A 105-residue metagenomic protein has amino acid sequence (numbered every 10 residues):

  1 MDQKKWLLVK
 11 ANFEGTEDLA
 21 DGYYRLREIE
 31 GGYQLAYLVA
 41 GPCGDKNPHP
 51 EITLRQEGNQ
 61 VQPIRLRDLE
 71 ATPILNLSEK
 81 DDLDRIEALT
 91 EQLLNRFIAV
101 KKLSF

Functional and structural regions predicted by a protein language model:
M1-G41: Negatively charged, low-complexity tracts enriched in Asp/Glu with abundant Ser/Thr
L19-G22, K46-I52: Short, surface-exposed coil-to-beta transition loops
L26-E30, R55-Q62: A short, structured loop/turn motif at beta-sheet edges
A40, I64-N76: Short, solvent-exposed aromatic-acidic interface loops
A40-G44, E79-K80: Short, charged/polar micro-motifs that form catalytic or ligand-binding hotspots
I52-E57, D82-R85: Short, low-complexity, polar/charged sequence segments that are solvent-exposed and flexible
G58, R65-R67, K101: Generic hydrophobic/packing signal
P73-F105: Compositionally biased, intrinsically disordered linkers/stalks adjacent to structured regions
